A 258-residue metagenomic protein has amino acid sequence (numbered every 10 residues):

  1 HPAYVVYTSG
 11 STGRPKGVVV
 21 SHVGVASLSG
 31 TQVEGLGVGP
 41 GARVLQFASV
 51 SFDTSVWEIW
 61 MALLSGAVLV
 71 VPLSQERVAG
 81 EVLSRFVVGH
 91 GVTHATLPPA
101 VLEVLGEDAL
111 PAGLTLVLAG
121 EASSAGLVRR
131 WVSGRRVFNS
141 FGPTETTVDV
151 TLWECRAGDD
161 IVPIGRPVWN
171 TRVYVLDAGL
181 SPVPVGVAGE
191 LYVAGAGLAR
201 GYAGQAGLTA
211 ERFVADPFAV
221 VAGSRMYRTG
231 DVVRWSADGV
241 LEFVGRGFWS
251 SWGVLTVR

Functional and structural regions predicted by a protein language model:
H1-S9, V25, R136-N139, W153-R258: AMP-dependent adenylate-forming
H1-Y7, T12-P15, V19, G35-L36: Helix-terminus/capping and membrane-interface signal
P2, A48-S55, Q75, T144 (+1 more regions): Conserved AMP-binding
P2, T8-S11, V44, V50 (+5 more regions): Conserved S/T- and glycine-rich ATP-binding loop of Class I adenylate-forming
T12-G13, G37-G41, V88, E107-A109 (+2 more regions): Flexible acidic/glycine-rich loop/turn elements at helix↔coil and beta-strand↔loop transitions within catalytic cores
K16-L45, D53-T93: Conserved AMP-binding/adenylation subdomain of ANL enzymes
A62, G66, A95-P98, L116 (+4 more regions): Residue-level signal for inorganic ion chemistry
L64-A67, V92-T96, L102-P163, R172: Gly/Ser/Thr-rich phosphate-binding loop
